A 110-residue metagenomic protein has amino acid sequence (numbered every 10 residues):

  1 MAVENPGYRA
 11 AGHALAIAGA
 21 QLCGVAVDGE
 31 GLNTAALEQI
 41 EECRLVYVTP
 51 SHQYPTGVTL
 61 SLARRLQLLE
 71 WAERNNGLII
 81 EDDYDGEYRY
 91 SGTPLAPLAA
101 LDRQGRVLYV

Functional and structural regions predicted by a protein language model:
M1-N75, E87-Y88, T93-L108: Conserved core of the PLP fold type I
I79-I80: Residue-level marker for buried hydrophobic side chains located in beta-strands that build the well-ordered beta-sheet
D83-D85: Conserved Walker B
